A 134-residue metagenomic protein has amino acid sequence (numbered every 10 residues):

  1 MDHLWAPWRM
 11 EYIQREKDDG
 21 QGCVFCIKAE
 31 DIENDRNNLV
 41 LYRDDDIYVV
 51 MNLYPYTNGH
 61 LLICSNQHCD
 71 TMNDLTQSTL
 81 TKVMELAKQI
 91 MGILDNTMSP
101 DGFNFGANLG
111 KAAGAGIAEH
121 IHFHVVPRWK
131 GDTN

Functional and structural regions predicted by a protein language model:
M1-N134: HIT superfamily nucleotide-processing domains
